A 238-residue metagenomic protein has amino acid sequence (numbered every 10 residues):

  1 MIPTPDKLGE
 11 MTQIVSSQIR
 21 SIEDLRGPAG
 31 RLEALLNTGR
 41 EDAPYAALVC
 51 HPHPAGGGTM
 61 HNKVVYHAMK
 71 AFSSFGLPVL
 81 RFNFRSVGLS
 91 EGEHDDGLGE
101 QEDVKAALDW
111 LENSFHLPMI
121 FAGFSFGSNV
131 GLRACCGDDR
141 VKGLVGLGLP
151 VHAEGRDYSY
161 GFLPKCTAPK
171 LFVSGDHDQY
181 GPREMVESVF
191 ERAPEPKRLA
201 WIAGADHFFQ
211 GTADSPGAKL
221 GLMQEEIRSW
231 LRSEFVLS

Functional and structural regions predicted by a protein language model:
I2-D42: N-terminal cap/lid segment of alpha/beta-hydrolase-fold proteins
R31-H116, Q210-T212: Serine-hydrolase catalytic machinery in alpha/beta-hydrolase-like enzymes
G123-G131: Gly/Ala-rich beta-loop-alpha elbow adjacent to hydrolase catalytic centers
A153, D176-G181, H207-F208: Acidic catalytic loop of the alpha/beta-hydrolase fold
K165-T167, L171-S174, D178: Short beta-strand/loop motif that positions the catalytic acidic residue of the alpha/beta-hydrolase fold
R192-F209: Catalytic histidine neighborhood in serine/cysteine hydrolases with alpha/beta-hydrolase-type architecture
A205-L220: Catalytic histidine-centered segment of alpha/beta-hydrolase-like enzymes
